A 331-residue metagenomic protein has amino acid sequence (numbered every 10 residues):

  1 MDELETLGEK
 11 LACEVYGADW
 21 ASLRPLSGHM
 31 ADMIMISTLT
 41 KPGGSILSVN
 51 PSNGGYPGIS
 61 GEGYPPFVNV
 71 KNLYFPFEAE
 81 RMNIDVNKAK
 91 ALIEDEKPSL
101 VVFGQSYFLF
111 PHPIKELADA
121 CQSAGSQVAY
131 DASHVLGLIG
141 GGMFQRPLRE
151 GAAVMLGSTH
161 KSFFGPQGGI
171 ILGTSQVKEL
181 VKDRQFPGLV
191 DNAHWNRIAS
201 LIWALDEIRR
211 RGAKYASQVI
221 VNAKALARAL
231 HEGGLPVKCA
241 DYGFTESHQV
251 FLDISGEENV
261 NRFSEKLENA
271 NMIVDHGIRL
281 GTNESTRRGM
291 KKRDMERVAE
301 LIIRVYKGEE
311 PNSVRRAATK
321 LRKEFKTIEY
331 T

Functional and structural regions predicted by a protein language model:
M1-A21, P25-P236, I254, T282-M290: Conserved PLP-enzyme active-site core in the AAT-like
G168, S200, A204, N269 (+2 more regions): Generic recognition of well-ordered alpha-helical segments
R184, F263-L267, D294-M295, S313: Composition- and surface-driven signal marking solvent-exposed, interaction-prone regions in large proteins
N192-W195, R211-Q218, L230-Y242, D275 (+2 more regions): Flexible, glycine/charged-enriched surface loops at secondary-structure junctions
L205, A216, I220-E265, A270-G277: Conserved small-domain helix->loop->beta segment predominantly found in fold-type I
V221, I278-T331: PLP-dependent enzyme catalytic core of the Aspartate aminotransferase-like
